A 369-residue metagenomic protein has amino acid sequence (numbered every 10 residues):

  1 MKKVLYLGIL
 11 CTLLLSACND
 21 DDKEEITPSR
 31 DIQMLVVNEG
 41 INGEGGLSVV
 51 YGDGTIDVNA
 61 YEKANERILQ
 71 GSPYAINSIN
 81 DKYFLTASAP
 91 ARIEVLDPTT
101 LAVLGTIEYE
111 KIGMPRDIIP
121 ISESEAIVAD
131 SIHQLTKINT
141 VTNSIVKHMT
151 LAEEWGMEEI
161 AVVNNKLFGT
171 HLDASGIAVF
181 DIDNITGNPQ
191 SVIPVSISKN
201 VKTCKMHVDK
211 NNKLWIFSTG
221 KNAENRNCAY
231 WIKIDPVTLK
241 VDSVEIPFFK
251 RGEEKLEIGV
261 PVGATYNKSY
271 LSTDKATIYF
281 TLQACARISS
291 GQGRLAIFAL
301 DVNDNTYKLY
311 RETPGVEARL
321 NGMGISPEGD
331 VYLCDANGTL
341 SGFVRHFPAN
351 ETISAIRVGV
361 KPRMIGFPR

Functional and structural regions predicted by a protein language model:
M1-V37: Bacterial Sec-dependent N-terminal signal peptides
P28-R30, V36-G43, L85-A89, I127-I132 (+5 more regions): Conserved beta-strand positions in repeat-built beta-propeller and related beta-rich domains
D31-I32, N80-K82, E123-S124, N164-N165 (+3 more regions): Short coil/turn segments that connect the beta-strands within blades of beta-propeller domains
N42-V49, R92-V95, T136, S175-F180 (+3 more regions): Structural motif
D53, D97-L101, N139-N143, D181-T186 (+3 more regions): Short loop/turn segments that connect beta-strands within beta-propeller blades
N59-L69, Y109, V192-S198, S243-V262 (+2 more regions): Surface-exposed loop and turn segments in beta-propeller and other repeat-based domains that flank or scaffold
Q70-N77, G113-I119, W155-V162, N200-H207 (+3 more regions): Repeated scaffold domains used in trafficking and secretory/extracellular systems, primarily beta-propellers
M157-C285: Acidic, serine/threonine- and glycine-rich low-complexity intrinsically disordered segments that serve as flexible
